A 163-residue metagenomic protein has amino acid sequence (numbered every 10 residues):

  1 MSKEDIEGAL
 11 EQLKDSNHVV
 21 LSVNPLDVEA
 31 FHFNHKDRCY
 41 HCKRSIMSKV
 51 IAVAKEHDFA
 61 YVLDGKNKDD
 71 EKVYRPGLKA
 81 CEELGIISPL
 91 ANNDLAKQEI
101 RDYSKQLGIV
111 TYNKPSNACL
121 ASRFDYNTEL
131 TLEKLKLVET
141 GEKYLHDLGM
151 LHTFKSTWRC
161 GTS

Functional and structural regions predicted by a protein language model:
M1-Q106: ATP-dependent adenylation/nucleotidyltransferase module used to activate substrates
N24, N67, N117, W158-R159: Residue-level "edge-of-site" marker
D94-K97, R101-T153: Mid-to-C-terminal catalytic subdomains of enzymes that bind/position adenosyl phosphate moieties or nucleic-acid
K155-S163: Short, aliphatic-rich beta-strand segments
